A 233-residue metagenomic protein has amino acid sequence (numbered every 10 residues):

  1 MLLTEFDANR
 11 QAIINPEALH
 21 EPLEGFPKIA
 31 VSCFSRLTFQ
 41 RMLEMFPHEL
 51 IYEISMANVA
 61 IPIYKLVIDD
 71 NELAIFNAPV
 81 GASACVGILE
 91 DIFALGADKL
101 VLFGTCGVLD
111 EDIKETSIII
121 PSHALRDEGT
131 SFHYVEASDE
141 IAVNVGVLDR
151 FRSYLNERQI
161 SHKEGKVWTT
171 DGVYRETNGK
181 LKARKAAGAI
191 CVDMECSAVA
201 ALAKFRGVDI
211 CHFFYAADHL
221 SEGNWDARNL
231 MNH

Functional and structural regions predicted by a protein language model:
M1-V101, G107-H233: Accessory terminal and edge-of-domain segments that mediate assembly/interaction and cofactor placement around
